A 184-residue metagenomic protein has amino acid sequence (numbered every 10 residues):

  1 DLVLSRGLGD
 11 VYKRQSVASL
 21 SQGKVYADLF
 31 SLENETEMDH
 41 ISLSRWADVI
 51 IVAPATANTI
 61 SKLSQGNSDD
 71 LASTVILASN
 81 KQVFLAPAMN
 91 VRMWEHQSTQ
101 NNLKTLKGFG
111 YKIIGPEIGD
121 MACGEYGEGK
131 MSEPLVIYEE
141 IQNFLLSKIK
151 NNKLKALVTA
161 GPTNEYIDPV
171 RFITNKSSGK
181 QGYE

Functional and structural regions predicted by a protein language model:
D1-L8, Y12: Single conserved hydrophobic/aromatic residue that forms the stacking wall/gate of nucleotide- or nucleobase-binding
S5, V52-P54, A86-P87, L157-G161: Short beta-strand segments
Q15-K62: Glycine-rich oxoanion-binding loops at beta->alpha junctions
L20, W46, K62-L63, S73-F84: Alpha-helix C-terminal capping segments
S31, A55-I60, M89-V91, G119 (+1 more regions): Short glycine-rich anion-binding loops that position phosphate/pyrophosphate groups of nucleotides and phosphorylated
A57-D70, M93-H96, I167-T174: Glycine/threonine-rich flexible loop motifs
N80-I118, E128-I141: Short, glycine-/small-residue-rich phosphate/pyrophosphate-handling segment
I118, E125-E184: Small-residue (G/A/S/T)-rich helix-start motifs and N-terminal tracts that mark the onset
